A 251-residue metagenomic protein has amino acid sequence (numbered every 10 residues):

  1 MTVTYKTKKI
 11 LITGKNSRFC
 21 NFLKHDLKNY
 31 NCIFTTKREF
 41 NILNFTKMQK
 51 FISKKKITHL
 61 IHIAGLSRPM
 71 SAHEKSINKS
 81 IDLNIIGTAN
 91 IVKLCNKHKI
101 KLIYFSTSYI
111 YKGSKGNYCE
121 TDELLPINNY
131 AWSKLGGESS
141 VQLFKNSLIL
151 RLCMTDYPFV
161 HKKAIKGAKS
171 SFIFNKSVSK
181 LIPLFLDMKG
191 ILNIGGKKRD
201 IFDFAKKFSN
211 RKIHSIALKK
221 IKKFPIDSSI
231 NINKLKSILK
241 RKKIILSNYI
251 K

Functional and structural regions predicted by a protein language model:
T2-N29: N-terminal Rossmann NAD(P)H-binding glycine-rich loop of SDR-like oxidoreductase domains
K28-F51: Adenosine-cofactor binding site in Rossmann-like domains, unifying the SAM/SAH pocket of S-adenosylmethionine-dependent
F45-L83, L94: NAD(P)H-binding glycine-rich loop region in Rossmannoid oxidoreductase-like domains and their noncatalytic homologs
A89-L125: Conserved Rossmann-fold NAD(P)-dependent oxidoreductase catalytic core, especially the SDR/UDP-sugar
L125-C153: Active-site Tyr-X1-5-Lys
H161-D187: Substrate-positioning beta->alpha
V178-D227: Mid/C-terminal beta-alpha module of Rossmann-like enzyme folds, strongest in SDR-family dehydrogenases/epimerases
R211-H214, I221-K251: C-terminal amphipathic/interface module of NAD(P)-dependent oxidoreductases and related NAD-binding regulators
